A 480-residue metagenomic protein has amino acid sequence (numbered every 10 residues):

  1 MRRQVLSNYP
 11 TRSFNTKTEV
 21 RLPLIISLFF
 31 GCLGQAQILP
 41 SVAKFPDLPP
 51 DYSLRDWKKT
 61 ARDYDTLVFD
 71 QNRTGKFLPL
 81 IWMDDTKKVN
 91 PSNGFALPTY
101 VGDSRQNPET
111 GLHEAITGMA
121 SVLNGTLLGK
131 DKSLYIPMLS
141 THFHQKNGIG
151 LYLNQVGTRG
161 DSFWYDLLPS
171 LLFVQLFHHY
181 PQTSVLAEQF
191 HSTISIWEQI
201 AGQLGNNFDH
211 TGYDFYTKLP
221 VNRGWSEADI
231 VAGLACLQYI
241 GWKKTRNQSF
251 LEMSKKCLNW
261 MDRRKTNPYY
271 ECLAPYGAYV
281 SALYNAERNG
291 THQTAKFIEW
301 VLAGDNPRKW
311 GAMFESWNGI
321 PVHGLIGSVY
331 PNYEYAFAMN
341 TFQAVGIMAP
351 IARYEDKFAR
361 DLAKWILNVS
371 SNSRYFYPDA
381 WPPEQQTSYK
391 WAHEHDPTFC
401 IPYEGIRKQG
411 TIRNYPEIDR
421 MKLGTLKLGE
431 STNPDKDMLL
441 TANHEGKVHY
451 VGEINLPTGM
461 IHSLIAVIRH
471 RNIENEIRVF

Functional and structural regions predicted by a protein language model:
M1-T18: N-terminal secretory signal peptides that target proteins for export/translocation
P23-G31: Bacterial N-terminal signal peptides
Q37-V156, H179-H210: Low-complexity, Ser/Thr/Pro/Gly-enriched N-terminal "stalk/linker" regions
K88-E114, L151-L167, Y216-I230, D262-P275 (+3 more regions): Solvent-exposed loop and edge beta-strand segments that line ligand/cofactor-binding and catalytic clefts
E114-K130, L167-S184, N222-W225, A232-R246 (+4 more regions): Well-ordered alpha-helical scaffold segments within catalytic/enzyme domains
G125-T245, S249-E252, R288, R308 (+1 more regions): Extended ligand-binding groove/face enriched in aromatic
Y284-V301: Extended amphipathic alpha-helical segments with heptad-repeat/coiled-coil character used for oligomerization, fusion
H292-Q293, G319-F480: Extended polysaccharide-engagement surfaces of secreted carbohydrate-active enzymes
